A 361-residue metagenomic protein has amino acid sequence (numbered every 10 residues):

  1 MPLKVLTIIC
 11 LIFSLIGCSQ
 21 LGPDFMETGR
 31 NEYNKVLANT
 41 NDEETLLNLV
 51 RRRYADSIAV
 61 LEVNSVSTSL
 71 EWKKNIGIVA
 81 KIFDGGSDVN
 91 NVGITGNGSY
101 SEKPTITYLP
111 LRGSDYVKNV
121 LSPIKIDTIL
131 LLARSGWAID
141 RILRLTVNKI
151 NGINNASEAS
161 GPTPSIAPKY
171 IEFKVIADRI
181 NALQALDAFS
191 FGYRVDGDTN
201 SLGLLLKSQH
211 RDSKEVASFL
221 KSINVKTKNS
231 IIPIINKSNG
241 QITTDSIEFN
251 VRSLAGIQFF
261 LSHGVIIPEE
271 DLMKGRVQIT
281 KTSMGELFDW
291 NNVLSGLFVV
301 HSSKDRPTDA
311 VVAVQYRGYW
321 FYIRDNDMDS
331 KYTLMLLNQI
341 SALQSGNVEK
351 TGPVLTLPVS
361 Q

Functional and structural regions predicted by a protein language model:
M1-L6: Bacterial N-terminal signal peptides that target proteins for export
S14-G17: C-terminal motif of bacterial Sec signal peptides marking the signal peptidase cleavage site
S19-Q361: N-terminal amphipathic/basic membrane-interacting segments and domains, especially the gasdermin N-terminal
